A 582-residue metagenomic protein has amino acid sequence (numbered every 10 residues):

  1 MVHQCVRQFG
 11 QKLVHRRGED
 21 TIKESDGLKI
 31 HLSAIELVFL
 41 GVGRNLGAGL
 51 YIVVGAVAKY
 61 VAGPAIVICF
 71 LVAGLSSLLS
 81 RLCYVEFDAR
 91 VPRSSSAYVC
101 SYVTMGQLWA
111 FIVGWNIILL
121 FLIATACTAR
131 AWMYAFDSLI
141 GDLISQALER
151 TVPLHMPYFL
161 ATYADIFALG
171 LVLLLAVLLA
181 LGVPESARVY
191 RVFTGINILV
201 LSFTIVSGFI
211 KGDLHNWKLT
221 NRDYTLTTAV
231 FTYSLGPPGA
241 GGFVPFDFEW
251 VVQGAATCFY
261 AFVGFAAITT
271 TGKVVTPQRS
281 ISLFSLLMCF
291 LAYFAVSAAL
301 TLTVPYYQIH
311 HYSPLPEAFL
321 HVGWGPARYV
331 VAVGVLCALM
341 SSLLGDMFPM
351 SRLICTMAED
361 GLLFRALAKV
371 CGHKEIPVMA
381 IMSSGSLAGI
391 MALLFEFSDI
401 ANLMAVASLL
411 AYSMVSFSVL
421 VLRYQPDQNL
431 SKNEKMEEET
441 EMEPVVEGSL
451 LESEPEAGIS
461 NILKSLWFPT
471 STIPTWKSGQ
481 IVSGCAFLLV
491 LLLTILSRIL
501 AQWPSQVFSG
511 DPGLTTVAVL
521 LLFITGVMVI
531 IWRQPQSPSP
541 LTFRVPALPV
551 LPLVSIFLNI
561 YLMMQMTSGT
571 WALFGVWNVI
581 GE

Functional and structural regions predicted by a protein language model:
M1-E582: Alpha-helical transmembrane bundle of multi-pass secondary transport proteins
